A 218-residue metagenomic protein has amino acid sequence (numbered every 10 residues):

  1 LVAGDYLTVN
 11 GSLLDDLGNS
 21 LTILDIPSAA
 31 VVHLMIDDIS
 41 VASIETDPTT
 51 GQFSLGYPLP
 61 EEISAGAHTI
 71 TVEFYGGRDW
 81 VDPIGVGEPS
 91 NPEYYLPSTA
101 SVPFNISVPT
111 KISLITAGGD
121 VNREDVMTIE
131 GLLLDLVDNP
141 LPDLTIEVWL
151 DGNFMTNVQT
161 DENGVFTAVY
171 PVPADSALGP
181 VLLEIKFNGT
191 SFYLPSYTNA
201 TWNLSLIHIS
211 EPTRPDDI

Functional and structural regions predicted by a protein language model:
G4-N19, V72, R123-V137, I185: Beta-strand-rich structural segments
D15-V41, H68, L134-F154, V181: Short flexible loop/turn segments that cap and initiate beta-strands
V41-T50, M155-N163: Short, acidic Ser/Thr/Gly-rich low-complexity loop/linker segments typical of extracellular and cell-surface proteins
G51-Y57, F166-Y170: Short strand-edge motifs at loop-to-beta-strand transitions and within beta-strands of extracellular beta-rich domains
L59, S64-S98, V172, P180-N199: Enriched for extracellular/lumenal, surface-exposed ectodomains of secreted and cell-surface proteins
F104-V108, W202-L206: Interdomain boundary/hinge segments at the C-termini of tandem beta-sandwich modules
P109-T116, S210: Proline-enriched interdomain boundary motifs that mark the N-terminal boundary and often initiate the first structured
I207-I218: Single conserved hydrophobic/aromatic residue that forms the stacking wall/gate of nucleotide- or nucleobase-binding
